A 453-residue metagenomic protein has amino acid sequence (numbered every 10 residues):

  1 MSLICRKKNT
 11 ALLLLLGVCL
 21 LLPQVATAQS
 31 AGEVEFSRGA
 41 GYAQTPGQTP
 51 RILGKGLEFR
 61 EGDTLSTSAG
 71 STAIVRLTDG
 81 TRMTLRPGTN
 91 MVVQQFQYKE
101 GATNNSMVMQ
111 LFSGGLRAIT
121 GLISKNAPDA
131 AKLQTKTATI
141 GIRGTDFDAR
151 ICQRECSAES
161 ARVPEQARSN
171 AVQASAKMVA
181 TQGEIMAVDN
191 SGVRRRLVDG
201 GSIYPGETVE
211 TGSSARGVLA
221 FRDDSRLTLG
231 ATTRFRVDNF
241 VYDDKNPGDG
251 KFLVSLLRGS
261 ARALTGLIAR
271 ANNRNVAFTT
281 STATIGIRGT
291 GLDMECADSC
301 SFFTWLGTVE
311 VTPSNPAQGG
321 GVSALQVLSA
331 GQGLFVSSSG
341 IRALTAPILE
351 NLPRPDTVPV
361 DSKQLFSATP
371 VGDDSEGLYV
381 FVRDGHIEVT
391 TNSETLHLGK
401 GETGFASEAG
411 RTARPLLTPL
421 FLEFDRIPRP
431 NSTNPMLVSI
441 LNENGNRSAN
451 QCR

Functional and structural regions predicted by a protein language model:
S2-L14: Bacterial N-terminal signal peptides that target proteins for export
R6-K7, L21, A28, S339: Compositionally biased, intrinsically disordered low-complexity segments
L13-P23: Bacterial N-terminal signal peptides
A28-T208, R222-R453: Flexible, surface-exposed loop/linker segments and immediately adjacent secondary-structure boundaries
S214: N-terminal extracellular ligand-recognition/capping segment immediately after the signal peptide
V218: Catalytic-core regions of hydrolytic enzymes
